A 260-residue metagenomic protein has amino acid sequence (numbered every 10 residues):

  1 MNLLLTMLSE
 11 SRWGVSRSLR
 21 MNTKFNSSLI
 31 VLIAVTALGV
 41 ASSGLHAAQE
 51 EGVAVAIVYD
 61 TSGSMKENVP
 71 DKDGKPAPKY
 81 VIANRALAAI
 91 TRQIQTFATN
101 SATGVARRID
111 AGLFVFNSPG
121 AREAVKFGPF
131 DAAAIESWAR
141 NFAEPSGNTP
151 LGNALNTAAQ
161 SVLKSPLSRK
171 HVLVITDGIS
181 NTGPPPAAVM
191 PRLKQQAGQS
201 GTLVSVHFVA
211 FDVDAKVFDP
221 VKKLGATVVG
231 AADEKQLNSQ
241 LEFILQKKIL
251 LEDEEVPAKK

Functional and structural regions predicted by a protein language model:
L4-V31: Bacterial N-terminal signal peptides that target proteins for export
I30-G39: Bacterial N-terminal signal peptides
G39-D73, N156, Q160, L250 (+1 more regions): Acidic, polar low-complexity linker/tail segments
Q49, E67-V69, F97-N141, S161-S165 (+2 more regions): Short beta-strand-loop
D60-S62, A83, L113-F116, A158 (+3 more regions): DG-centered beta-turn motif at the end of beta-strands
K66-Y80, S101, E123-K126, A139-N148 (+3 more regions): Second-shell loop/turn segments in exported
K79-A98: An active-site-proximal "capping" alpha-helix that borders the catalytic cofactor pocket
F142-N148, G178-I244: VWA/integrin I-like adhesion module and closely mimicked acidic/polar interface patches used
